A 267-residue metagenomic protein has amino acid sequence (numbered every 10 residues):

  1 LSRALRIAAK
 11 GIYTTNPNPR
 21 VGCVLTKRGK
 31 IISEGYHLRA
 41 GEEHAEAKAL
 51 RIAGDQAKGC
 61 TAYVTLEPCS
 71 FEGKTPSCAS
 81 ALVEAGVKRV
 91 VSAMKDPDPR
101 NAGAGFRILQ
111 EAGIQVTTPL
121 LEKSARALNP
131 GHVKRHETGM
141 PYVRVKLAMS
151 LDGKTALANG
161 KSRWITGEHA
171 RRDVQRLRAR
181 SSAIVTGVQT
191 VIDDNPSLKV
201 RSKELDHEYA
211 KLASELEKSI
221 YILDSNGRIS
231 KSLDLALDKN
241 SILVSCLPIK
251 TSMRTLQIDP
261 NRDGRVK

Functional and structural regions predicted by a protein language model:
L1-I7, K123-L128, S162: Short, positively charged
L1-N16, R135: Short, basic/aromatic recognition patches
A4, G22, C69, L109 (+3 more regions): Residue-level signal for inorganic ion chemistry
P17-R20, Y142-V143: Short, small/polar residue-rich loop motifs at catalytic or cofactor-binding pockets
R20-G29, L147-A148: Short beta-strand scaffold segments in enzyme catalytic cores
L25-S124, C246-I249, G264: Zn2+-dependent cytidine deaminase-like catalytic core
P119-H136: Short, structured interface segments
K134, M140, R144-L151, T155-K267: Active-site ligand-binding patch in enzyme domains
